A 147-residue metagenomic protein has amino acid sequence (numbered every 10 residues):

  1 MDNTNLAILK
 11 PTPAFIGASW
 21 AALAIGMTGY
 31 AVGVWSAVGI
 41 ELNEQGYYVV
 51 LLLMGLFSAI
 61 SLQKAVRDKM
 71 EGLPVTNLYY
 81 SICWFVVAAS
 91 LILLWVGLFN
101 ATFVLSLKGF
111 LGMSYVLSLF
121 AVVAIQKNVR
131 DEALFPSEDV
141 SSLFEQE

Functional and structural regions predicted by a protein language model:
M1-P11: Short, Lys/Arg-rich, polar N-terminal cytosolic tail immediately upstream of the first transmembrane signal-anchor
T4-L6, A59-V75: Membrane-helix boundary/interface segments in integral membrane proteins
F15-A18, S36-F57, T76-Y79, K108-G112: Transmembrane alpha-helix entry/boundary detector in multi-pass membrane proteins
F15-A24, L78-A88: Select subsegments of transmembrane alpha-helices in polytopic membrane proteins, especially boundary-proximal
I25-V38, L91-V96: Membrane-embedded alpha-helical segments in integral membrane proteins
L94-G109: Membrane-helix boundary connector in multi-pass membrane proteins
S118-L134: Membrane-water interface at the C-terminal end of transmembrane alpha helices
L134-E147: Short, highly charged, low-complexity non-transmembrane loops/tails of multi-pass membrane proteins
